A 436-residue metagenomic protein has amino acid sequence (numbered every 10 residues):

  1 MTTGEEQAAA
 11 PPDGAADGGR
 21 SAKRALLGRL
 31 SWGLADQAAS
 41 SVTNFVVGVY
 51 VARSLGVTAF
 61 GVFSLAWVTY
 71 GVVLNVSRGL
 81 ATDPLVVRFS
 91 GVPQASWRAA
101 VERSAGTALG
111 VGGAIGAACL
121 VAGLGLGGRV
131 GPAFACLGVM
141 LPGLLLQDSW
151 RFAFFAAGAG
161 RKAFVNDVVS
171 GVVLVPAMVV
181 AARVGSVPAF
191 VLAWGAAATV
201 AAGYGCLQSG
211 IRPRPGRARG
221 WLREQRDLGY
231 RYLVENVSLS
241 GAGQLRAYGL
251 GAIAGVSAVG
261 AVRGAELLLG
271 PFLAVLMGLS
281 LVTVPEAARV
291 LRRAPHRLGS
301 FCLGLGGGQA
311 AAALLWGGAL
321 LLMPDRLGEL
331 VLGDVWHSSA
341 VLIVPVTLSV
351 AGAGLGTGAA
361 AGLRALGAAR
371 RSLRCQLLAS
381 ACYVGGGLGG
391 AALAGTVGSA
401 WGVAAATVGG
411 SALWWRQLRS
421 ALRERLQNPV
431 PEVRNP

Functional and structural regions predicted by a protein language model:
T2-D13, A22-G79, Y230-S257, C382-L388 (+2 more regions): Signature of the first transmembrane helix
T3-L26, R161-N166, V187-W194, V200-G243 (+3 more regions): Interhelical loop/hinge segments that connect adjacent transmembrane helices in multipass membrane
G28-F45, S170, L174, F190-G205 (+4 more regions): Transmembrane helical elements of multi-pass membrane transporters/channels
G28-N44, A66, Y70-L124, G128 (+1 more regions): Membrane-water interface segments that mark the loop-to-transmembrane alpha-helix transition
N44, N75-P93, A265, L269-R293 (+1 more regions): Helix-loop junctions and terminal segments of transmembrane helices in multi-pass membrane transport/translocation
G123-L137, L322-A351: Interfacial segments at transmembrane-helix termini and the short loops linking adjacent helices
G131-G138, F164-P213, S380-C382, T396-S420: Hydrophobic alpha-helical transmembrane segments
G143-V165, L348-Q376: Membrane-interface junctions at transmembrane-helix termini in multi-pass inner-membrane proteins
